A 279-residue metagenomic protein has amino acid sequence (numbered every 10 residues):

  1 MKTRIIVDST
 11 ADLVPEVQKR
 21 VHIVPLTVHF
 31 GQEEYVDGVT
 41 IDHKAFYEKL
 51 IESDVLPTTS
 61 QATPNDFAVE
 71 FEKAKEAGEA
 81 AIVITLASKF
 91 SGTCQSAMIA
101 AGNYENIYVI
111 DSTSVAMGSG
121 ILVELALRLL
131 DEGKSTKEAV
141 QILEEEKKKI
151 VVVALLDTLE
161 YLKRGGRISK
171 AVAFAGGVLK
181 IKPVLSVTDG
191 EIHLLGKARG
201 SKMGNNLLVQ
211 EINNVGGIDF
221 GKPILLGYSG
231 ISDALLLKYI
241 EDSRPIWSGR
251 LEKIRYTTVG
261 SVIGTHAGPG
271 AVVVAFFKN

Functional and structural regions predicted by a protein language model:
M1-R4, A80: Short active-site oxyanion
T3-R4, T10-Q18, H22-T27, Q32-E33 (+2 more regions): Mixed-charge interfacial surface used for oligomerization/domain docking and macromolecular partner engagement
Y35-N103: Class I S-adenosyl-L-methionine
S60-Q61, D111-T113: Short beta->alpha junction loops
T85-S88, T113, G230: Conserved residues at beta->alpha junctions
